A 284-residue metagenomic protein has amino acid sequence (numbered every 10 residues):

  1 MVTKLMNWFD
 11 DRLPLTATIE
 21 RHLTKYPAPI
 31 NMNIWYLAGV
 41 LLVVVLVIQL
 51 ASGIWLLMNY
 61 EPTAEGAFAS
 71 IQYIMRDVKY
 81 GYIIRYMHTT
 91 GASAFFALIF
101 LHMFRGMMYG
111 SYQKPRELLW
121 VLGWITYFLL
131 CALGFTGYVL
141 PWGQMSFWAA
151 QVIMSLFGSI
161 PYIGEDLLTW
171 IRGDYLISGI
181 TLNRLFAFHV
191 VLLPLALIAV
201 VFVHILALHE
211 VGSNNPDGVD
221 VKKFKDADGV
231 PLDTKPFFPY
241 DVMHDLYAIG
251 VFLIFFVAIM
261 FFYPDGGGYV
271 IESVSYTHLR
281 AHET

Functional and structural regions predicted by a protein language model:
T16-T24, A94-M108: Central hydrophobic cores of alpha-helical transmembrane segments in multi-pass inner-membrane proteins across all
P27-V40, M107-Y127, S146-A149, L185-F188 (+1 more regions): Membrane-interfacial loop-to-helix junctions in multi-pass inner-membrane proteins
M32, R85, T89, D174-L195 (+1 more regions): Individual transmembrane alpha-helix segments
V43-I54, W124-M154, G250-E272: Hydrophobic alpha-helical membrane-insertion segments
E65-G81: Perimembrane loop-to-helix junctions flanking transmembrane segments
F96-I99, T126-T169, L193-N214: Transmembrane-helix bundle segments that line or gate the permeation/cavity pathway in multi-pass membrane proteins
N183-Y276: Long, contiguous internal "core" modules enriched in hydrophobic/ aromatic residues
T277-T284: Conserved small/polar residues in nucleotide/adenosyl-binding loops
